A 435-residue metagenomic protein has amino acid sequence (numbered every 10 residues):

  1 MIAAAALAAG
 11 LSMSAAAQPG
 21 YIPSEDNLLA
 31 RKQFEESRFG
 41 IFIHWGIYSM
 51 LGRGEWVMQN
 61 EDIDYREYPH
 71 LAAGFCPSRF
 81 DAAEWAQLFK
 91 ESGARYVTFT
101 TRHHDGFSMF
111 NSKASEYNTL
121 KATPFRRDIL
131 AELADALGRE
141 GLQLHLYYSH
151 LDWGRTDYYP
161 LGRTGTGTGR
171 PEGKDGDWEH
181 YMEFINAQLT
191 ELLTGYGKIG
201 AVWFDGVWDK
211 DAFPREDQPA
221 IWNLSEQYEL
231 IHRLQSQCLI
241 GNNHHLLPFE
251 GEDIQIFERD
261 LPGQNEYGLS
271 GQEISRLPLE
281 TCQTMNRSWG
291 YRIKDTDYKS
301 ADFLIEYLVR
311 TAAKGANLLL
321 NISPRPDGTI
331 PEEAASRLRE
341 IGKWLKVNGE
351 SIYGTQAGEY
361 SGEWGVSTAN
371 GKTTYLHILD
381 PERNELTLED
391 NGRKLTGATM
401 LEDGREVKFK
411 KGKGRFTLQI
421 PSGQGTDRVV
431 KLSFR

Functional and structural regions predicted by a protein language model:
I2-S12: Bacterial N-terminal signal peptides
M13-A17: Sec/Tat signal peptide C-region and signal peptidase I cleavage site
Q18-R435: Mature catalytic domains of secreted/periplasmic carbohydrate-active enzymes
